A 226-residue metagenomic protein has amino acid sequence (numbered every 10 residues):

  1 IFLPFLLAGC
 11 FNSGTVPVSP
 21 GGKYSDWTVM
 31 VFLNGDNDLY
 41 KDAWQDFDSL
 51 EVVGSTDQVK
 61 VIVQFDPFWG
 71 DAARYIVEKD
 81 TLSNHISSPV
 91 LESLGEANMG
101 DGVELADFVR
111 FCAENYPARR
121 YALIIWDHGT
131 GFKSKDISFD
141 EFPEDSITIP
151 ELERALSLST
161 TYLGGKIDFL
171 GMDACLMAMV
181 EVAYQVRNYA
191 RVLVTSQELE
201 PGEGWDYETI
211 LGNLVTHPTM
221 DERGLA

Functional and structural regions predicted by a protein language model:
L7-G9: C-terminal motif of bacterial Sec signal peptides marking the signal peptidase cleavage site
F11-P117: N-terminal extension/subdomain marker
S25-T28, T56-V61, Y116-A122, L163-F169 (+1 more regions): Loop/turn elements at helix/coil->beta-strand transitions in domains of secreted/extracellular proteins
G35-D38, P67-D71, D127-K133, E141-D145 (+2 more regions): Solvent-exposed loop/turn segments at secondary-structure junctions within structured extracellular/periplasmic domains
A43-D46, E104-F108, T148, L152-A155 (+2 more regions): Stable alpha-helical elements in mature extracytoplasmic
P89, G129-Y162: A short, glycine/acidic-enriched catalytic loop
I167-A226: Active-site-proximal C-terminal subdomain of hydrolase catalytic domains
